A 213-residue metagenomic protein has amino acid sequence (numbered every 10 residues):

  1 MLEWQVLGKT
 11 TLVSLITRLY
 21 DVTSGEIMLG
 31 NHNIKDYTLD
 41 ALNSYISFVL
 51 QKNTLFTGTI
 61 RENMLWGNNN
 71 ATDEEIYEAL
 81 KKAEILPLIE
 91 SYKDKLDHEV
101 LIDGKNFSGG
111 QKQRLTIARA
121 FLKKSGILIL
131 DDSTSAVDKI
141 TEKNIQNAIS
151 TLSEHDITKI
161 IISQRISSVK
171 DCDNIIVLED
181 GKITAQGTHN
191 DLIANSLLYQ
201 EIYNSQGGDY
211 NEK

Functional and structural regions predicted by a protein language model:
I16-T17: Helix-to-loop junction immediately C-terminal to a conserved catalytic motif
T23-N33, N174-I175, I183: ABC nucleotide-binding domain "signature motif"
E26-M28, D36, N43, R61-I102 (+2 more regions): ABC ATPase nucleotide-binding domain helical subdomain, centered on the C-loop/LSGGQ "ABC signature"
M28-G30, L86-L115, S133, V137-I140 (+1 more regions): ABC-fold ATPase nucleotide-binding domain signature/coupling loops
K82, S91-K93, N147-I157, K170-K213: C-terminal portion of ABC ATPase nucleotide-binding domains
I117, I162: Hydrophobic anchor residue at the start of the ABC signature
L122-G126: A short, proline-enriched helix->beta-strand linker immediately N-terminal to the Walker B motif in ABC-type P-loop
L128-D132: Catalytic Walker B motif of ABC-type/P-loop ATPase nucleotide-binding domains
